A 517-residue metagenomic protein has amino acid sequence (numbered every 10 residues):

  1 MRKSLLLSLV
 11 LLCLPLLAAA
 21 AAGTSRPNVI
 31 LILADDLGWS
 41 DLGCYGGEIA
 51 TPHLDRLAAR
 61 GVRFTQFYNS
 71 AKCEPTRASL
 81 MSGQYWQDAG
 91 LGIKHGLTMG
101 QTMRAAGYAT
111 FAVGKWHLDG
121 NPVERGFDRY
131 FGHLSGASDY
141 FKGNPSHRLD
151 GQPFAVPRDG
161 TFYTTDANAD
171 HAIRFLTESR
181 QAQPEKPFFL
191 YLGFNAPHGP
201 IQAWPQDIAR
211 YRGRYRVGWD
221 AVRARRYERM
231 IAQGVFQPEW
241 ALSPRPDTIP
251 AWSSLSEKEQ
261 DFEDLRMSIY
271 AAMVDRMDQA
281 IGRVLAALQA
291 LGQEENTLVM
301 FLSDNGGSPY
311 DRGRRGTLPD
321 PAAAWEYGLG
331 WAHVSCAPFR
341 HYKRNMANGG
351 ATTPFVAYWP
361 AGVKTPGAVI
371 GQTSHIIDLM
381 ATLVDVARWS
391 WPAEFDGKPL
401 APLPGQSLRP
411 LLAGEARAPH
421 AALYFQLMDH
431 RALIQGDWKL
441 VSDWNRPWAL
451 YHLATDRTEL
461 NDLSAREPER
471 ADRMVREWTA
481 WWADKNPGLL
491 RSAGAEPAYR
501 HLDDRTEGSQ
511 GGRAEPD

Functional and structural regions predicted by a protein language model:
M1-L9: Bacterial N-terminal signal peptides that target proteins for export
S8-L16: Bacterial N-terminal signal peptides
A19-W444, W448, T455-A480, G488-D517: Formylglycine-dependent sulfatase
A483: Acidic/polar, glycine-enriched structural segments that form the non-catalytic walls/loops of the carbohydrate-binding
